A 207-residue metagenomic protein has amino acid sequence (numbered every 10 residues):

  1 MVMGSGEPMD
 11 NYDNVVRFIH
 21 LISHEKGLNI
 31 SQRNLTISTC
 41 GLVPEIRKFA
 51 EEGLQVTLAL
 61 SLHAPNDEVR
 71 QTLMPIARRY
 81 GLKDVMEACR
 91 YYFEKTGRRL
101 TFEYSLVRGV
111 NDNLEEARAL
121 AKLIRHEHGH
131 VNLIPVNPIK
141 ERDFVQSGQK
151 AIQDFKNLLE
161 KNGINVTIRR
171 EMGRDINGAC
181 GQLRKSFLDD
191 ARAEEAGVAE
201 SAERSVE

Functional and structural regions predicted by a protein language model:
V2-N162, T167: Conserved AdoMet/S-adenosylmethionine-binding subsite of the radical SAM
K161, G173-E207: Radical SAM enzyme core and accessory elements
R170: Conserved histidine-centered catalytic loops in small-molecule metabolism enzymes
